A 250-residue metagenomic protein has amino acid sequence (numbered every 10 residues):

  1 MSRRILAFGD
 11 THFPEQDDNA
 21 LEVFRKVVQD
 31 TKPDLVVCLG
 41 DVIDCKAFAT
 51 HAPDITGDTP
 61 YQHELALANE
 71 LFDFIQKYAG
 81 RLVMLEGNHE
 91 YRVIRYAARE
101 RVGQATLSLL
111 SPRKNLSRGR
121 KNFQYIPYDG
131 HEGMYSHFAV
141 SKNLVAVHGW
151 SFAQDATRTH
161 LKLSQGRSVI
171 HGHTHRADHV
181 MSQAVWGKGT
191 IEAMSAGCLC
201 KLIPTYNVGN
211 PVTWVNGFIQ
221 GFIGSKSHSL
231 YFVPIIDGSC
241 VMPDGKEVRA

Functional and structural regions predicted by a protein language model:
M1-L6, H137-V145: Beta-strand-turn-beta hairpins that frame and shape the catalytic cleft of phosphate-ester-processing enzymes
S2, D30-T31, Y231-R249: Polar, enzyme-active/binding microenvironments
R3, K32-D34, G80-R81, K142 (+1 more regions): Short coil/turn segments at beta-strand junctions that form active-site/ligand-binding loops
A7, V36-L39, R81-G87, P127 (+3 more regions): A structural signal for short, well-ordered beta-strand segments and their strand-loop junctions that often border
F8-R120: Core catalytic region of metal-dependent phosphoesterases/phosphodiesterases, especially metallo-beta-lactamase-like
E22-R25, N69-F72, H131-Y135, Q154-T159: A generic local structural motif
Q104-N143: Metallo-beta-lactamase
N143-V233: Conserved beta-sheet core of the metallophosphoesterase superfamily
